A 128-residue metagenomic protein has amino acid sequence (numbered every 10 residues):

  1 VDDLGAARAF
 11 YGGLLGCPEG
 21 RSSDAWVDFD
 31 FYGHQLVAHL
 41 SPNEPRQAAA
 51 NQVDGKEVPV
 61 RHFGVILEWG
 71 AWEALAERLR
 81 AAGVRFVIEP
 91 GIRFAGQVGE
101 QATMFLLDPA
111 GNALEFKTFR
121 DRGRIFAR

Functional and structural regions predicted by a protein language model:
V1-D2, D30, A50-L79, Q101-L107: Vicinal oxygen chelate
V1-P45: Core segments of cupin and vicinal oxygen chelate
V1-R8, H62-F63, L67, T118-R128: N-terminal beta-strand motif that seeds the catalytic metal site of vicinal oxygen chelate
L14, F63-G64, A95: A generic structural signal for short
E19, V27-D28, Q52-G55, A95-G96: Short secondary-structure boundary/capping segments
S41-P45, V58-P59, F105-N112: Short, structured secondary-structure boundary patches
Q47-N51, I125-R128: A short, polar/proline- and glycine-enriched secondary-structure boundary/capping micro-motif
A76-R128: Vicinal oxygen chelate
